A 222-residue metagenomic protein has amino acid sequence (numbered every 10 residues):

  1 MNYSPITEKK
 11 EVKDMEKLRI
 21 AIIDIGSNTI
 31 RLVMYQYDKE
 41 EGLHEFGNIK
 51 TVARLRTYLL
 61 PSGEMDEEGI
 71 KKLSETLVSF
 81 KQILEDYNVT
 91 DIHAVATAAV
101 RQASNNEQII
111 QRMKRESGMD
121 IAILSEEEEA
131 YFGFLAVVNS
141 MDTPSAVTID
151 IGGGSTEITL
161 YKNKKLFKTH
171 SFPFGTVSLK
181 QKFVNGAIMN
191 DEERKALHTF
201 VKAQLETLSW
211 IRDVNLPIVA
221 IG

Functional and structural regions predicted by a protein language model:
N2-S27, V33-T148, T159-G222: Nucleotide/phosphate-binding catalytic cleft detector across ATP-hydrolyzing and phosphate-transferring enzymes
I151: Active-site loop->helix "elbow" adjoining a glycine-rich segment at hydrolase catalytic centers
G154-T156: Active-site-adjacent helix-turn-beta-strand microarchitecture at beta-sheet edges that either contains or buttresses
